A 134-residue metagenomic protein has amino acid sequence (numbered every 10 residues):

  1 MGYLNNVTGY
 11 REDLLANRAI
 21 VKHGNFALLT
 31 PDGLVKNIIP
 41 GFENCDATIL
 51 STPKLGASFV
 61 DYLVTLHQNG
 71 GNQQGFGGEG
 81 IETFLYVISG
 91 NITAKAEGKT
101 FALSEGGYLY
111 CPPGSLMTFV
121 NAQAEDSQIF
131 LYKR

Functional and structural regions predicted by a protein language model:
M1-L34, D126-F130: N-terminal accessory scaffold of Fe(II)-dependent oxygenases
L34-G75: A short glycine-rich, His/Asp/Glu-containing loop-to-beta-strand
V60, Q73-G75, I81, E97 (+1 more regions): Short, solvent-exposed loop/turn positions at domain surfaces that link secondary-structure elements or cap domain
L63-Q68, G77-A94: Short, conserved beta-strand element in jelly-roll/cupin
L63-V64, Y110, A124-R134: A short hydrophobic beta-strand segment most commonly corresponding to one strand of the jelly-roll/cupin
F84, E97-G114: Short acidic-glycine-tyrosine-enriched beta hairpin
V120-A122: Asparagine-centered strand-capping/turn motif at beta-strand->loop junctions
